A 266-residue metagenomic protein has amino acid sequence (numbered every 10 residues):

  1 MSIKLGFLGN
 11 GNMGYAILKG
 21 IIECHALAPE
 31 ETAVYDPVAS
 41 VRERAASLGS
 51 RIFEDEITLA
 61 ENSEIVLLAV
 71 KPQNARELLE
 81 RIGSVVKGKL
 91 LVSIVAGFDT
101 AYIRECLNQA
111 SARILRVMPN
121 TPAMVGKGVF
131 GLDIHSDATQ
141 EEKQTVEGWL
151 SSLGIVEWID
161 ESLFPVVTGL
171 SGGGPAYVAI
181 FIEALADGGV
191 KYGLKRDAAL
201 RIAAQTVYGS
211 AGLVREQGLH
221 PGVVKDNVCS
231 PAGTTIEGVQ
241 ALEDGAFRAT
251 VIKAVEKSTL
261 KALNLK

Functional and structural regions predicted by a protein language model:
M1-E54, A60-E61, V190-Y192: NAD(P)+-binding Rossmann beta1-loop-alpha1 motif at the extreme N-terminus of oxidoreductases
A28-E31, G88-K89, A112-R113, D197: Short acidic capping loops at alpha-helix termini that bridge into adjacent secondary structure
T32, L59, K195-I202, V224 (+1 more regions): Small-residue helix-packing motif on alpha-helices
A39, L48, E56-L132: Rossmann-like NAD(P)(H) cofactor-binding subdomain of soluble oxidoreductases
Y102-R113, V129-V166, A179-E216, K261: Internal alpha-helical scaffold of NAD(P)-dependent oxidoreductase catalytic cores
L115, F164-G169, P221-D226: Short pre-catalytic strand/loop immediately N-terminal to key active-site residues, enriched for Gly-Thr
A204-K266: NAD(P)-dependent Rossmann-like dehydrogenase/reductase catalytic/cofactor-binding core
